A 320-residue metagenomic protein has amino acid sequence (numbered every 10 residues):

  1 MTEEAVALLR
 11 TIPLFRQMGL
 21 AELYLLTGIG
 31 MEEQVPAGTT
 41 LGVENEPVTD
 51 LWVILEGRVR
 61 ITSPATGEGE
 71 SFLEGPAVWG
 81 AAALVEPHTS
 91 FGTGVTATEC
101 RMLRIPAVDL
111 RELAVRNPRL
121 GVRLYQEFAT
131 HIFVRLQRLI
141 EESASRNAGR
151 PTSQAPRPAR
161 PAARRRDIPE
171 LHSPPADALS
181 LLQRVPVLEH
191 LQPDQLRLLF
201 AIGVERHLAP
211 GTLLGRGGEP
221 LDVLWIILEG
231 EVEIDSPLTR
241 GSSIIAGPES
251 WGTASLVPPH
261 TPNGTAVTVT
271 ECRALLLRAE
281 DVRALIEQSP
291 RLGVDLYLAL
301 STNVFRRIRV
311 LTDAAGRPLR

Functional and structural regions predicted by a protein language model:
M1-R320: Cytosolic regulatory regions built on CNB/CRP/Popeye-like sensor folds
